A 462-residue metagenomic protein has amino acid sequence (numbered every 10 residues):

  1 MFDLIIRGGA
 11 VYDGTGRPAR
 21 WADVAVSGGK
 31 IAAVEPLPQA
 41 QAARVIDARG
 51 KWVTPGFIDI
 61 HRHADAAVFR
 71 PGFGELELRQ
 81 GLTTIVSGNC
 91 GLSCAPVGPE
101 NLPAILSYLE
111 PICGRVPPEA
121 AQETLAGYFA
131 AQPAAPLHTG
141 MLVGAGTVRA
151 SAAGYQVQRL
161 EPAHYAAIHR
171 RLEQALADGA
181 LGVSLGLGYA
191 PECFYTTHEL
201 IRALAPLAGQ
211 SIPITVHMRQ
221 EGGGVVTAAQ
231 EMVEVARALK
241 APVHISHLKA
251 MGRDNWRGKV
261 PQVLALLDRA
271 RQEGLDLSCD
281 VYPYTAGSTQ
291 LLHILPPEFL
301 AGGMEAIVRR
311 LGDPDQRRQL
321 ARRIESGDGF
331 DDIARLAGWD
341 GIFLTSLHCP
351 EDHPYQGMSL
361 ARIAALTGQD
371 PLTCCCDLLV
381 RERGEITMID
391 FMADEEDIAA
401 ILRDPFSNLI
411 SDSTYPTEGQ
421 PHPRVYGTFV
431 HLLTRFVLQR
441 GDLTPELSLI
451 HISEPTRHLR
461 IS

Functional and structural regions predicted by a protein language model:
M1-G56: Histidine-rich, glycine-flanked metal-binding segment
A40, A48-E119: Metal-associated gating/positioning segment near the N- to mid-region
H61-D65, H217, H451: Histidine-centered divalent metal-coordination motifs
Y128-P162, I168-Y189, R237, A241-P242 (+1 more regions): Active-site neighborhoods of metal-dependent hydrolases
Q174-E234: Divalent metal-binding pocket/active-site signature
L443-L447: C-terminal amphipathic alpha-helical interaction region
I450-S462: Single conserved hydrophobic/aromatic residue that forms the stacking wall/gate of nucleotide- or nucleobase-binding
